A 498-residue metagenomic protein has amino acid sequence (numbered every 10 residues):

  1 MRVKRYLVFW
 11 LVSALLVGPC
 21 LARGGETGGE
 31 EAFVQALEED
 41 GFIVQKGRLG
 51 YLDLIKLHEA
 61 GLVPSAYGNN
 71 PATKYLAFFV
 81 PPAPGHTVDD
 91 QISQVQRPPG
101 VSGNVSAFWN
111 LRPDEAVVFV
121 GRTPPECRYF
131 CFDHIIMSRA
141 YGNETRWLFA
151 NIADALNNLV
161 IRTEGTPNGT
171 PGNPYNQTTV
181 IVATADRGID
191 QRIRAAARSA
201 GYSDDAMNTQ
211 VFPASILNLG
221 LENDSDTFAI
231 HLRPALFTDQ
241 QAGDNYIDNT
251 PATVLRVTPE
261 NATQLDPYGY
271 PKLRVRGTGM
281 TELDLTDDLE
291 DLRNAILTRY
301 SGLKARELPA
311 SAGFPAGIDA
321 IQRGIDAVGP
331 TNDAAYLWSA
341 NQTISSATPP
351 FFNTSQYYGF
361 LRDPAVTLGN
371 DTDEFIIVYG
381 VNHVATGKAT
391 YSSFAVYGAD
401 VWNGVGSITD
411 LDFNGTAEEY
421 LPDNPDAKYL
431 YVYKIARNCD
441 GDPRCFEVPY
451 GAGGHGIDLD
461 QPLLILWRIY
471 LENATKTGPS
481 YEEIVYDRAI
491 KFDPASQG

Functional and structural regions predicted by a protein language model:
M1-V8: Bacterial N-terminal signal peptides that target proteins for export
L11, L15-P19: Hydrophobic core
R23-G498: A compositional/structural signature for long, glycine/proline-rich flexible linkers and loops on extracytoplasmic
